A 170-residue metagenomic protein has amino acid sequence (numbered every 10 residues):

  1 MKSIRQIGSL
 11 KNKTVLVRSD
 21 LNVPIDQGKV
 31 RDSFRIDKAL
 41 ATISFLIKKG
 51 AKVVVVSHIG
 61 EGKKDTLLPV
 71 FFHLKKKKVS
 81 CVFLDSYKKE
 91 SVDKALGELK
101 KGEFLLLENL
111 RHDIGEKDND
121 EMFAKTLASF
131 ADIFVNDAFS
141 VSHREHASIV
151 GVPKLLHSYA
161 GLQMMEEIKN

Functional and structural regions predicted by a protein language model:
M1-N170: Active-site loop-to-helix "anion-binding N-cap" substructures in soluble metabolic enzymes
